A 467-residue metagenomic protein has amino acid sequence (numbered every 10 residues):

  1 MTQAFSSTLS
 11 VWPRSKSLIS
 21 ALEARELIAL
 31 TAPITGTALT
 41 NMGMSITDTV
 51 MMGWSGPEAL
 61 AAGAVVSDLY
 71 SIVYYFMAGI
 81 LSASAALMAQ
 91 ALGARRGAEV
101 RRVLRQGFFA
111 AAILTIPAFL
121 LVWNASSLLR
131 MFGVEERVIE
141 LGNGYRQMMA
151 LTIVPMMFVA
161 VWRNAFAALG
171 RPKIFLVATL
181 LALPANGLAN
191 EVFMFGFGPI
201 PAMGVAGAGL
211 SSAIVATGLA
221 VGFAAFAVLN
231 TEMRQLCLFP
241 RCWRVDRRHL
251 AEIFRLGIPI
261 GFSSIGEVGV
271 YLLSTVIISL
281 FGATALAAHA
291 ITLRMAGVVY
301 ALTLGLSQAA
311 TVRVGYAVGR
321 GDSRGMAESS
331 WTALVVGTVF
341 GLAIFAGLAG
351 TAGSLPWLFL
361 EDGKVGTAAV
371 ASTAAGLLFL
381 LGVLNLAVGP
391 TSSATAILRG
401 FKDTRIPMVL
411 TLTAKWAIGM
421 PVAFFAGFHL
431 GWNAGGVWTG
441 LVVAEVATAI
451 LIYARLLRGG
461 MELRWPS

Functional and structural regions predicted by a protein language model:
M1-T31, M88-V154, A185-L188, I200-I258 (+2 more regions): Short alpha-helical transmembrane segments in multi-pass integral membrane proteins
L18-V50, W54-S55, D68-A83, L87 (+5 more regions): N-terminal transmembrane alpha-helices
A29-D48, M148, V159, A182 (+4 more regions): Transmembrane helical elements of multi-pass membrane transporters/channels
L39, G43-A61, L129-E136, V192-M203 (+4 more regions): Helix-terminus/linker motif at the lipid-water interface of multi-pass membrane proteins
M52-G53, A89, A167, F175 (+8 more regions): Helix-capping/transition residues at the boundaries of transmembrane alpha-helices and the short helical linkers
P57-D68, G142, R146, G209 (+3 more regions): Small-residue hotspots at the loop-to-helix junctions and early N-terminal turns of transmembrane alpha-helices
L60-F119, W123, M156-G170, F175 (+2 more regions): Small-residue-rich hydrophobic transmembrane alpha-helices
L81, A85, M149-A167, F175-L183 (+6 more regions): Short runs within selected transmembrane alpha-helices of multi-pass transporters and secretion channels
